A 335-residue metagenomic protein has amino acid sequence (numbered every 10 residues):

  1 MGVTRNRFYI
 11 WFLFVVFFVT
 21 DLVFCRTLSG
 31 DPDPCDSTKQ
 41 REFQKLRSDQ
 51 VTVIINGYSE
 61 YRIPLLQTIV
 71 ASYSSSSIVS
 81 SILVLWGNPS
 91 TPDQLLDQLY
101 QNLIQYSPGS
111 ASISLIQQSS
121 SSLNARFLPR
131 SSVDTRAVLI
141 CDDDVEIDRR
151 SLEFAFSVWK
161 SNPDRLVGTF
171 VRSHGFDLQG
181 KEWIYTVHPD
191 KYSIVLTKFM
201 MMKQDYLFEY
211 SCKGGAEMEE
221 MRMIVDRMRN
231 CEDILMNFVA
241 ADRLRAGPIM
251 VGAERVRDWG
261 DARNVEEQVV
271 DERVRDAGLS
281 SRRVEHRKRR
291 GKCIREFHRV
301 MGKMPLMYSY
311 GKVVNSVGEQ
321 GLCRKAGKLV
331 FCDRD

Functional and structural regions predicted by a protein language model:
G2-S37, Q44-T52, Y61-A71, K213-D335: C-terminal catalytic/acceptor-binding lobe
I55, I78-Q94, I116: Short beta-strand/loop segment that forms part of the nucleotide-sugar
Y61-P64, P89-L99, F176-D177: Short, charged/polar "capping" segments at the starts of alpha-helices and the immediately preceding loops
T68-S81: Short, acidic, metal-binding catalytic loop of nucleotide-sugar glycosyltransferases
G87, D134, C141-D143: Active-site acidic Asp-centered loop
Q105-S121: Conserved donor nucleotide-binding strand/loop of the catalytic core
Q118, F127-A137: Active-site nucleotide-sugar/metal-binding loop of Leloir-type enzymes
R130, C141, V145-V225, R229 (+2 more regions): Conserved catalytic core of nucleotide-sugar-dependent glycosyltransferases
